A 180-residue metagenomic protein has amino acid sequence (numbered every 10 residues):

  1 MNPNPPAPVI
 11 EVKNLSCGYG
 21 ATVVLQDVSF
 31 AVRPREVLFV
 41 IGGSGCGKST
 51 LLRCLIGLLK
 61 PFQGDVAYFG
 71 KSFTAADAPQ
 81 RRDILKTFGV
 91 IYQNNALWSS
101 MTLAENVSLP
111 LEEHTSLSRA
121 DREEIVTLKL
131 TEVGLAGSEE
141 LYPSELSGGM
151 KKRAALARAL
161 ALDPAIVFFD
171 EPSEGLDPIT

Functional and structural regions predicted by a protein language model:
I56: Helix-to-loop junction immediately C-terminal to a conserved catalytic motif
G64-F73: Conserved ABC transporter NBD signature motif
S72, R119-G137: Conserved ABC ATPase "signature" region
F73-G89, R119: ABC ATPase NBD coupling module
Y142-L146, M150: Conserved ABC ATPase signature
A161-A165: A short, proline-enriched helix->beta-strand linker immediately N-terminal to the Walker B motif in ABC-type P-loop
V167-D170: Catalytic Walker B motif of ABC-type/P-loop ATPase nucleotide-binding domains
